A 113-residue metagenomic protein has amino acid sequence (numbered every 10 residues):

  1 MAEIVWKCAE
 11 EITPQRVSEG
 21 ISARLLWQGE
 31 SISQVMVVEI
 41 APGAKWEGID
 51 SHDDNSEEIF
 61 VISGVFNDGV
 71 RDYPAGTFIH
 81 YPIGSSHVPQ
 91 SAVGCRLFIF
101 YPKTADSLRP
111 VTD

Functional and structural regions predicted by a protein language model:
M1-Q34, D113: A short, N-terminal "cap"/entry segment at the start of jelly-roll beta-barrel domains of the cupin/DSBH fold
R16, S51-H52, Q90: Generic structural signal for beta-strand residues in well-ordered domains
I21, I83-L108: Ligand-binding loop in jelly-roll beta-barrel domains
A23, W27-D53, N67, R71-D72 (+1 more regions): Conserved short histidine dyad/triad with adjacent acidic residue
S56: Alpha/beta-hydrolase fold active-site loops
I59: Structured binding elements
S63-G64: Glycine-centered positions in the ABC transporter ATPase nucleotide-binding domain
